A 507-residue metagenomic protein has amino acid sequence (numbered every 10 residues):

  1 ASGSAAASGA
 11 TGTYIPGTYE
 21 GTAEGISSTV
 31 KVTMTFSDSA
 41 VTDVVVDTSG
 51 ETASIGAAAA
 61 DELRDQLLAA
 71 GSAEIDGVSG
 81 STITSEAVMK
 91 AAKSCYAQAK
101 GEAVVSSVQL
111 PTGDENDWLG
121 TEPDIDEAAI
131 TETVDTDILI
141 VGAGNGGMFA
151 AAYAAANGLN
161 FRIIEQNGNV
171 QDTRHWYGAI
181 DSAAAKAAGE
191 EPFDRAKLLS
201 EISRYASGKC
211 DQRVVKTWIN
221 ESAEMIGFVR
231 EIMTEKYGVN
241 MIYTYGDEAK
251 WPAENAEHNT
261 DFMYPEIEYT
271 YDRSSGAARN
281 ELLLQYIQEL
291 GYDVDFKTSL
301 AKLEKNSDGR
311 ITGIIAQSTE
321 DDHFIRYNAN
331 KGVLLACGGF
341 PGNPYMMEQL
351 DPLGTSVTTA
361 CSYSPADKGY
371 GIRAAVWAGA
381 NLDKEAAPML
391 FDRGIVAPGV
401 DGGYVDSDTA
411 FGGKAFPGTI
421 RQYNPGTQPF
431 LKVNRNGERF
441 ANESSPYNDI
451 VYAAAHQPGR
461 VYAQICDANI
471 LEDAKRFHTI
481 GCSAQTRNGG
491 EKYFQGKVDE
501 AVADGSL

Functional and structural regions predicted by a protein language model:
G9-Q109: Active-site- and interface-proximal helix/loop "cap" or "latch" segments in soluble metabolic and energy-transducing
D114-D135, G437: A short, basic/flexible loop-to-alpha-helix module at the beginning of a structural domain
A128-G146, R162: Beta1/beta-strand and adjacent pyrophosphate-binding region of the FAD-binding site in flavoprotein oxidoreductases
A155-R174: Glycine-rich FAD pyrophosphate-binding loop
I180-W218: Glycine-rich active-site loop/strand segments that organize a redox cofactor
I219-H323, P344-Y345, I395: Conserved redox-cofactor binding core of oxidoreductases
E320-H323, Y327-D401: Glycine-rich loop(s) and the adjacent beta-strand/alpha-helix scaffold that form part
I372-A374, N381-L507: An anion/pyrophosphate-binding glycine-rich loop and adjacent beta-alpha core in soluble alpha-beta enzymes
